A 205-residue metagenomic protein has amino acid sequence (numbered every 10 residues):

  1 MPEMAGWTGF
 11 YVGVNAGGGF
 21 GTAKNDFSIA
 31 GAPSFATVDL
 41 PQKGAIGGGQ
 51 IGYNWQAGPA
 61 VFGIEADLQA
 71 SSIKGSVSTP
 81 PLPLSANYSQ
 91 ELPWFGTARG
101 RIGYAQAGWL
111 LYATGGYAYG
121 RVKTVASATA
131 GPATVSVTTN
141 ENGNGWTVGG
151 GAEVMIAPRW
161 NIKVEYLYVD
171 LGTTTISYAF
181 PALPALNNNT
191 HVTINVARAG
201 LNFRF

Functional and structural regions predicted by a protein language model:
M1-F205: Gram-negative outer-membrane beta-barrel domains
